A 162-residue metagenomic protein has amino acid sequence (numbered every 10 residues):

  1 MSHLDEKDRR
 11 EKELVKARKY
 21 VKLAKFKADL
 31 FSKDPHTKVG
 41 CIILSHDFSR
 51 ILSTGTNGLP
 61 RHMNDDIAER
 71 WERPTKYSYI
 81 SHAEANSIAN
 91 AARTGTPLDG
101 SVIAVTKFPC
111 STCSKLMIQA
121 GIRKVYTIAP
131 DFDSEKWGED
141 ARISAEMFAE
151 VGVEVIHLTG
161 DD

Functional and structural regions predicted by a protein language model:
M1-D162: Zinc-dependent deaminase catalytic domain
